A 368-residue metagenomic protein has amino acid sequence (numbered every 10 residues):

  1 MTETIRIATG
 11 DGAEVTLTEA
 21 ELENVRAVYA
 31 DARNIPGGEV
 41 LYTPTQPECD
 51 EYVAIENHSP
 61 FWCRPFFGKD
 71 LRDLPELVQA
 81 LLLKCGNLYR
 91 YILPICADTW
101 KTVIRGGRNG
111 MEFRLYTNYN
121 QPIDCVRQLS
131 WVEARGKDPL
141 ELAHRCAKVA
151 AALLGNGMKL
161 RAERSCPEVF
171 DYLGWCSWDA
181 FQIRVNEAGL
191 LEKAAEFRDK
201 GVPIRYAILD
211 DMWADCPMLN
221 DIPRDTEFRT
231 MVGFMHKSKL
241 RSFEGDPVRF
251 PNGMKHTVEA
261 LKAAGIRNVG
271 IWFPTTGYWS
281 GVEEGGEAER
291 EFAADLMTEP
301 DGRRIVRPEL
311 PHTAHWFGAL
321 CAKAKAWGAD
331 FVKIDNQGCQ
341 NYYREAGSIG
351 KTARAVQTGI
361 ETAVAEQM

Functional and structural regions predicted by a protein language model:
M1-L153: N-terminal accessory beta-strand-rich subdomains and adjacent acidic, glycine-rich linkers that precede catalytic cores
L71-D73, L81-K84, I92-P94, R105 (+6 more regions): A general structural signal for short secondary-structure junctions and capping/turn motifs
P75-L77, M158-R161, A188-A195, N252-E259 (+1 more regions): Short alpha-helical segments and helix-capping/turn motifs at coil-helix boundaries
S130-K137, S177-R184, E244, A263: Generic amphipathic alpha-helical segments used as scaffolds and interaction surfaces in large, multi-domain proteins
G136, L140, H144, I183-E187 (+2 more regions): Generic detection of long, well-ordered alpha-helical segments
G155-A188, K193-E196, K200, I204-Y206 (+1 more regions): An acidic-aromatic substrate-binding cleft motif
P203-M368: Aromatic- and carboxylate-enriched substrate-binding clefts and catalytic-loop regions of carbohydrate-active enzymes
